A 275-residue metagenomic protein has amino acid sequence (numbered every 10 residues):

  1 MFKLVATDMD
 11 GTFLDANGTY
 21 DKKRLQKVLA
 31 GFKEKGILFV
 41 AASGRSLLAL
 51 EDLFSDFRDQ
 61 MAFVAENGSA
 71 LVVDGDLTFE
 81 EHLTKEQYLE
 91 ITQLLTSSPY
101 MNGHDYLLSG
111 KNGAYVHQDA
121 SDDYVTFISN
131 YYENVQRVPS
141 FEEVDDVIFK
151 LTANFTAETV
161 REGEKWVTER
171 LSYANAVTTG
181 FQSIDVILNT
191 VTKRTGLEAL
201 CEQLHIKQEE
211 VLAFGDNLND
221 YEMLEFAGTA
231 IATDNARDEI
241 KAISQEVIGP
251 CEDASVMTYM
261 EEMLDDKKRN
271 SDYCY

Functional and structural regions predicted by a protein language model:
M1-L4, K22, D185-Y275: Mg2+-dependent phosphoryl-transfer enzymes with acidic/Ser/Thr/Gly-rich catalytic loops
K3-G18: Asp-based phosphoryl-transfer active-site loop
A16-T19, V40-A41, S129, N189-T190 (+1 more regions): Short, flexible loop segments at the rims of nucleotide/cofactor-binding pockets, characterized by
Y20-D122: Active-site phosphate-binding/coordination module
G36-V40, D59-M61, F149-K150, E209-E210 (+1 more regions): Short active-site oxyanion
F57-D59, N67, R170-S172, F226-A227 (+1 more regions): Short, structured coil segments at secondary-structure junctions
Q60-E66, E81, T126-S129, N175-A176 (+2 more regions): Short hydrophobic/aromatic-enriched beta-strand-loop microsegments
L94, M101-F214, D220-E222, N235: Conserved acidic, metal-coordinating active-site core of Asp-based, Mg2+-dependent phosphoryl-transfer enzymes
